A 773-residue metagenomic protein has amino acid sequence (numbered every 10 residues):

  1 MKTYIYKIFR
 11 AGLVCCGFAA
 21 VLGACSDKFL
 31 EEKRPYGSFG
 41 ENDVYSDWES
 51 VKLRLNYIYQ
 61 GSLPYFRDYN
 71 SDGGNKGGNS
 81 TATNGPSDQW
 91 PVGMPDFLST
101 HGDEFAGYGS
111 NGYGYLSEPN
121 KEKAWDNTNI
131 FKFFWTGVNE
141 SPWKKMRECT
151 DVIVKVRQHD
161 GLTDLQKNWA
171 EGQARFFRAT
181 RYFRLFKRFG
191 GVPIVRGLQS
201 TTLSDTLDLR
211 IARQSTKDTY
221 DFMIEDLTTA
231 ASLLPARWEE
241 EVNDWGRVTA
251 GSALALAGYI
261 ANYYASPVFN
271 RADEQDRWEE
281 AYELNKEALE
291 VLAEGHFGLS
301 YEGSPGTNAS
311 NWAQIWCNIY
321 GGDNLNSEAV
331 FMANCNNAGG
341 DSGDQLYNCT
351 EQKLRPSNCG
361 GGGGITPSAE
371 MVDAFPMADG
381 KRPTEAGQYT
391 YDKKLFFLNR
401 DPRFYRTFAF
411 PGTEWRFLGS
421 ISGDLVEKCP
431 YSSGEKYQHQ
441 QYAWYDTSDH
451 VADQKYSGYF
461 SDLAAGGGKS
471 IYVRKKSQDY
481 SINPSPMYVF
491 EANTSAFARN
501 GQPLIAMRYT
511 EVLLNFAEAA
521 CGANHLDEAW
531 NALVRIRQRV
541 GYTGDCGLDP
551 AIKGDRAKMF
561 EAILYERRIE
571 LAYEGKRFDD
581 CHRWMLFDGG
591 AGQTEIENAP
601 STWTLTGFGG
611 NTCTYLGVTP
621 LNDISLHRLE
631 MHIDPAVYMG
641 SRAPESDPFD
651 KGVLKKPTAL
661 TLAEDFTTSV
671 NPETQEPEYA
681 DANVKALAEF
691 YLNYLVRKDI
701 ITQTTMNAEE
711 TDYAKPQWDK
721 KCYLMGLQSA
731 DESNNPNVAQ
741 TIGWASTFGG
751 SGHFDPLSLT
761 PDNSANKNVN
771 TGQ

Functional and structural regions predicted by a protein language model:
K2, G17-S46, M223, A517 (+2 more regions): Bacterial Sec-dependent N-terminal signal peptides
S26-Y113, G251-L254, Y259-K455, G589-T658 (+3 more regions): An aromatic- and glycine-enriched ligand-binding surface/loop that stacks and positions planar moieties
W48-L53, Q60-F66, N70, E104-F189 (+5 more regions): Conserved, well-structured interaction surfaces
Y115-E122, D126, P383-M507, D762-Q773: Flexible, polar/acidic helix-loop-strand segments at domain edges
A636, G640-Q773: Extended, compositionally biased alpha-helical segments that mediate assembly or anchoring
